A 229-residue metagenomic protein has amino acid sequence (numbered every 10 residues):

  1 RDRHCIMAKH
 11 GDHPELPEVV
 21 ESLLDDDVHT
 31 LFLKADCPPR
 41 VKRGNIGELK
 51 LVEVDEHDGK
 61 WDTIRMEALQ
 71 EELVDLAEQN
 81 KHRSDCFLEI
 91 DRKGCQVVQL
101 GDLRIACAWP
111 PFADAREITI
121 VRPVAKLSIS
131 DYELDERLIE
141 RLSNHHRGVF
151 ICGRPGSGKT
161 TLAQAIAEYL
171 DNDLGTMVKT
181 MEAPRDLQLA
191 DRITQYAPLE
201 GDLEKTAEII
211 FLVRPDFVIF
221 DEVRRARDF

Functional and structural regions predicted by a protein language model:
C5-K93: N-terminal accessory targeting/assembly segments
L31, C107, L142, A183 (+1 more regions): Conserved RecA-like P-loop NTPase ATPase core
D75-G148, G175-T176: P-loop NTP-binding catalytic core
I151: Hydrophobic anchor at the beta1->P-loop junction of P-loop NTPases
G156: Walker A (P-loop) phosphate-binding loop of P-loop NTPases
K159: Conserved lysine of the Walker
L162, I166: Hydrophobic positions on the alpha1 helix immediately C-terminal to the Walker A/P-loop
D171-F229: Switch/coupling sub-region of P-loop NTPases
